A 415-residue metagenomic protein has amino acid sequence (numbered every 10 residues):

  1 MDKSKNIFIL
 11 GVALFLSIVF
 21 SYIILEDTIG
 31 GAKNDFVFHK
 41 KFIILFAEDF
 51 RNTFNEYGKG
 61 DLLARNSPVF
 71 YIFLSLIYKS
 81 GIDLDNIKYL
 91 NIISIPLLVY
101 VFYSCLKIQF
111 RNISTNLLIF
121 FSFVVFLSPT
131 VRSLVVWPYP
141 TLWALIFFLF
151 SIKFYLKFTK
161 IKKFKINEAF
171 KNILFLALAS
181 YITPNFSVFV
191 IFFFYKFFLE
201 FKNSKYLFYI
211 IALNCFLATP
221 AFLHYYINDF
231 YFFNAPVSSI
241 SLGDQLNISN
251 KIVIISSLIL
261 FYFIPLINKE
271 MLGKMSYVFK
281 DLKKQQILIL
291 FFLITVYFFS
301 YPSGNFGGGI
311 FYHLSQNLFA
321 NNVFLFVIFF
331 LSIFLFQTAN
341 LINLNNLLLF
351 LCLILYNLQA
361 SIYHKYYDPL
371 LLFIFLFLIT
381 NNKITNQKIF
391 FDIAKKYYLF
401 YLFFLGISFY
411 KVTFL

Functional and structural regions predicted by a protein language model:
K5-K40, C215-Y226, F291-S300, L353-Y356 (+1 more regions): Transmembrane signal-anchor helices characteristic of membrane glycosylation enzymes that use polyprenol
I18-I23, V37-L62, V69-I72, Y155 (+1 more regions): Extracytosolic helix-loop segments that constitute the early lumenal/periplasmic catalytic or substrate-binding loops
A64, P68-I72, S80-L97, L134: Loop-to-helix entry region of an early transmembrane alpha helix in multi-pass inner-membrane enzymes
N86-R111, F150: Transmembrane-helix motifs of polytopic, lipid-linked glycan transferases
V101, W143-K162, E168-N172, F373-F377: Specific aromatic-rich, kink-prone transmembrane helix
S122, N167-P184, V190-F193, A212-F216 (+1 more regions): Membrane-interface alpha helices of multi-pass inner-membrane proteins
S133-W143, Y363-H364: Short acidic/glycine- and proline-prone juxtamembrane loop motifs at membrane-interface regions of multi-pass membrane
P184, I191, Y195-K196, E200 (+2 more regions): Membrane-lumen/periplasm interface segments of specific transmembrane helices in polyprenyl phosphate-linked
